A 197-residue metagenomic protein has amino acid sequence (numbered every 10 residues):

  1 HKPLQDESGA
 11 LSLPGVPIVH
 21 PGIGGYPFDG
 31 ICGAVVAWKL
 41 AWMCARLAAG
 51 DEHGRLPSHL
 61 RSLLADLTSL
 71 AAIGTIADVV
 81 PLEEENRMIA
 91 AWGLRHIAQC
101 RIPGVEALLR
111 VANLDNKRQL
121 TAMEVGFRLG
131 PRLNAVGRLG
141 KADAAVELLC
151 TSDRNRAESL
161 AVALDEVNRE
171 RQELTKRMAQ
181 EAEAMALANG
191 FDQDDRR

Functional and structural regions predicted by a protein language model:
H1-K2, P21-I23, L40, I73 (+1 more regions): Fold-independent oxyanion-binding glycine-rich loops and adjacent beta-strand/coil segments at enzyme active sites
K2-V36, R46-A49, L56-D66: Hydrophobic, small-residue-rich alpha-helical packing segments that form membrane-like cores
S8-G9, G33-K39, L108-R110, V167: Low-complexity, flexible helical/coil segments
P14, R46-R197: Hydrophobic helix-and-loop "lid/oligomerization" segment in the mid-to-C-terminal part of catalytic domains
C32-L40, S69, V125: Catalytic-loop motifs flanking and including active-site residues across diverse enzymes
